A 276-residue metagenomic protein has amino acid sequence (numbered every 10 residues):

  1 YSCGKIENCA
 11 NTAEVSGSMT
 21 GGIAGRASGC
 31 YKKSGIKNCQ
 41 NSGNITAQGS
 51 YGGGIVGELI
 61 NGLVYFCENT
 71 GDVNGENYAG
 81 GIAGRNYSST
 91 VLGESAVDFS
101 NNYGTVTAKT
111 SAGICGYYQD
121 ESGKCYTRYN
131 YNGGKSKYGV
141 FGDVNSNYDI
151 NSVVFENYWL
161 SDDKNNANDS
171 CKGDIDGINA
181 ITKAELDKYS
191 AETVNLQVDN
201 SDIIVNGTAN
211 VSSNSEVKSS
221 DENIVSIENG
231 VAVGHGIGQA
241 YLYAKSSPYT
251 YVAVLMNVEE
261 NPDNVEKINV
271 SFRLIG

Functional and structural regions predicted by a protein language model:
Y1-Q197: Predominantly extracellular beta-rich ligand-binding scaffolds that present long acidic/polar faces for carbohydrate
G54, T193-G276: Extracytoplasmic soluble-region selector
